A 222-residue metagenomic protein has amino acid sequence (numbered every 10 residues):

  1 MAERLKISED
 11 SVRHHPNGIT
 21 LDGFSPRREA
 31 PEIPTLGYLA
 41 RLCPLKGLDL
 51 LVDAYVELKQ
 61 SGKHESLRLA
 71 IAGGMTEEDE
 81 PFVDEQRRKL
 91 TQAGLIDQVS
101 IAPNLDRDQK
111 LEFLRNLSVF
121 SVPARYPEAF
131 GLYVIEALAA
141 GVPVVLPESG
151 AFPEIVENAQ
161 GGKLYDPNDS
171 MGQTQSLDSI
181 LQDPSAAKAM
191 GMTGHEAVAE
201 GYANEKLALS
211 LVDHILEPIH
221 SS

Functional and structural regions predicted by a protein language model:
G18: Carbohydrate-associated surface elements
R28-K46, V52-V56, A70: Conserved donor-binding/catalytic core segment of Leloir-type glycosyltransferases
R68-R87: Glycosyltransferase donor-sugar binding loop
V83-L105: Nucleotide-activated donor-binding/catalytic signature segment of Leloir-type glycosyltransferases, i.e., the conserved
R115-A129, V142: Acidic donor-binding loop of glycosyltransferase active sites
P143-L146, V156: Short hydrophobic beta-strand element within catalytic cores of glycosyltransferases and related nucleotide-activated
N158-A159, K163-S170, S179-P184: Conserved acidic donor-binding segment of nucleotide-sugar-dependent glycosyltransferases
G172, S179, A186-G201, L207: A short, well-ordered alpha-helix in the C-terminal region of glycosyltransferases
